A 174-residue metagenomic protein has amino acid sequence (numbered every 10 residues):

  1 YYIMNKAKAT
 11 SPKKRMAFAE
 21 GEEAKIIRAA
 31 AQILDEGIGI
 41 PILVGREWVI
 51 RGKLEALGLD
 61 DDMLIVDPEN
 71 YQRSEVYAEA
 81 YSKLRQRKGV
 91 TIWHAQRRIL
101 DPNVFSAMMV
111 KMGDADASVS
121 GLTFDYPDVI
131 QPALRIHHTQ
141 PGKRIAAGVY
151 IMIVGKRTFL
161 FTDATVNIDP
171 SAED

Functional and structural regions predicted by a protein language model:
Y1-D174: Anion-binding alpha/beta catalytic cores of soluble intermediary-metabolism enzymes, centered on
